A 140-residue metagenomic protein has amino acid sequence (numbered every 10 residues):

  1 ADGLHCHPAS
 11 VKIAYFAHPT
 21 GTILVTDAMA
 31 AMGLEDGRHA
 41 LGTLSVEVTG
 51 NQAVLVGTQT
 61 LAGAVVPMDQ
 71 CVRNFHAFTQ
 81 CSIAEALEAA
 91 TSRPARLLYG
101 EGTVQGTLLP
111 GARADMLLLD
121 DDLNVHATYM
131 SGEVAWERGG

Functional and structural regions predicted by a protein language model:
A1-A90, R96-T103, L119-N124: Active-site-adjacent C-terminal substructures of enzyme catalytic domains
A95-R96, V134: Residue-level marker of structural boundaries
G106-G140: C-terminal cap of metal-dependent C-N hydrolases
